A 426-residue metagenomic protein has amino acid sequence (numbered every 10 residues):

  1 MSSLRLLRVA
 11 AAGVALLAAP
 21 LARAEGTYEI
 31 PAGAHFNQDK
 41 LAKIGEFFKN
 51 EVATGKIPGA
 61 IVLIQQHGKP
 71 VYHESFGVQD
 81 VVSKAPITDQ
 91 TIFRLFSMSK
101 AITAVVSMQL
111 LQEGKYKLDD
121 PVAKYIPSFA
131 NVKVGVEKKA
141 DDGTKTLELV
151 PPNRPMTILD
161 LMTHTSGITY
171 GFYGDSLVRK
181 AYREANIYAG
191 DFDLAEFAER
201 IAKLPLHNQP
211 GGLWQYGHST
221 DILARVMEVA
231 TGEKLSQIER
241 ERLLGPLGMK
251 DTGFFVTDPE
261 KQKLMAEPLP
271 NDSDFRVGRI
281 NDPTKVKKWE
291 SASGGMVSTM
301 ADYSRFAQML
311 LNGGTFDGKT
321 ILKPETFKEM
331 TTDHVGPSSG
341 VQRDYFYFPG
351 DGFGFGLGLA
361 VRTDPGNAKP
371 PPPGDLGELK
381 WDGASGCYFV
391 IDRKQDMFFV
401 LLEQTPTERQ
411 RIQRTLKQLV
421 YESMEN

Functional and structural regions predicted by a protein language model:
M1-A11: Bacterial N-terminal signal peptides that target proteins for export
A22-G26: Boundary at the C-terminal end of the N-terminal hydrophobic targeting segment
A32-L95, K115-K117, N131-A140, I280-N281 (+2 more regions): Short, conserved catalytic-motif segment at the N-terminal edge
A42-K49, V62, G68, F93-Y125 (+4 more regions): Active-site SXXK
T54-K56, P86-I87, K117, L149-M156 (+5 more regions): Extracellular/periplasmic catalytic domains that process cell-envelope and extracellular macromolecules
D80, P127-P373: Short, surface-exposed loop or secondary-structure junction motifs that flank catalytic or metal-binding residues
Y388-I391, D396-T405: Short, well-ordered beta-strand elements
